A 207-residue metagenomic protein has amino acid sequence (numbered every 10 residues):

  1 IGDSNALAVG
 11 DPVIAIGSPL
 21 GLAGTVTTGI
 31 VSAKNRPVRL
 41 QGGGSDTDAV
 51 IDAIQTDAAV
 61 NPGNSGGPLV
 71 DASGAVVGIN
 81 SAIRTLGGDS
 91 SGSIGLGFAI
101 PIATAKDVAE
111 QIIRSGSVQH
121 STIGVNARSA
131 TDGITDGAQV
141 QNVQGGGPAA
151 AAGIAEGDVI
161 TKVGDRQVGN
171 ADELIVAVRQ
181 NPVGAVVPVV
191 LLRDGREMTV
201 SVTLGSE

Functional and structural regions predicted by a protein language model:
I1-I134, G145, D172-I175, R179-P182 (+1 more regions): Serine-dependent protease modules
D11, V70, A75, A150 (+2 more regions): Short, surface-exposed helix/turn micro-motifs that flank interaction/cofactor sites
V13, I123, A138, V187 (+1 more regions): Conserved beta-strand core positions
V26-I30, N126, Q139, V159 (+2 more regions): Residues located in well-ordered beta-strands
T27, V70, Q139, A150 (+1 more regions): Conserved Rossmann-like nucleotide-binding pocket used by diverse enzymes that bind dinucleotide cofactors
G67, N126-K162, Q167-G169: PDZ/PDZ-like domain segments forming the peptide/carboxylate-binding groove, activating on the N-terminal beta-strands
E110-R114, A150-A152, T161-R166, I175-E207: PDZ-domain C-terminal substructure recognizer with occasional recognition of PDZ-binding tails
